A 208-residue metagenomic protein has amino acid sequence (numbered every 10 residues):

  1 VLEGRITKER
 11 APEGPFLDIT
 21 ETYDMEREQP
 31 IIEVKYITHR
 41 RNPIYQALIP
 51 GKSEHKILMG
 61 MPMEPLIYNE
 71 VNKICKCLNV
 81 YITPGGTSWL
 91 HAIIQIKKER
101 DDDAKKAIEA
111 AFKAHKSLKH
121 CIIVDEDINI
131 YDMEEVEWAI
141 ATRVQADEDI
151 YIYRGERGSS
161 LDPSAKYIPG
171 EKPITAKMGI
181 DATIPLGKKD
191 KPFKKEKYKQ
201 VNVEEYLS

Functional and structural regions predicted by a protein language model:
V1-S208: Charged, compositionally biased interaction regions
